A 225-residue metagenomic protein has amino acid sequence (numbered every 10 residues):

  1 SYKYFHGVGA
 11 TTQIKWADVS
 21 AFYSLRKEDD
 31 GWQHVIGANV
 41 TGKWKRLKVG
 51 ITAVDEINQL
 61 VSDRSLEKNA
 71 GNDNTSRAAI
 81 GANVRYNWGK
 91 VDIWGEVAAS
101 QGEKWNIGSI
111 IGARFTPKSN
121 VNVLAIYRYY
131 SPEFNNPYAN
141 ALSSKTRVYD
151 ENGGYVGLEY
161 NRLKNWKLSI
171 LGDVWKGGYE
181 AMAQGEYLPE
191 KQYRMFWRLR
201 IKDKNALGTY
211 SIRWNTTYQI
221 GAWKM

Functional and structural regions predicted by a protein language model:
Y2-M225: Signature for the C-terminal beta-barrel architecture of outer-membrane proteins
